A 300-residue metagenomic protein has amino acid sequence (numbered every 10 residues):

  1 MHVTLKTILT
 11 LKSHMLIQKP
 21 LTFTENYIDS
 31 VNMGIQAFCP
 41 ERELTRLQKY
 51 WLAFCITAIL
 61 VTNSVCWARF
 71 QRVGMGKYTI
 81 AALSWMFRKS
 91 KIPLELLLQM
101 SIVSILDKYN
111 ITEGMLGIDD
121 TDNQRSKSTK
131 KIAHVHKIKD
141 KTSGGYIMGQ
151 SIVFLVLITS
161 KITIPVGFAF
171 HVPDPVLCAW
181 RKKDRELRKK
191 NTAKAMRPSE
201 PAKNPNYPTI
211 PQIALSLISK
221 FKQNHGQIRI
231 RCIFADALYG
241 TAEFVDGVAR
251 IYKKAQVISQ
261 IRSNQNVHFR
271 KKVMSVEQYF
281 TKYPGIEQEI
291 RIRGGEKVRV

Functional and structural regions predicted by a protein language model:
M1-L98: Gly/serine-rich nucleotide phosphate-binding loop at the start of the catalytic core of nucleotide/ADP-ribose-handling
H2-L5, T10-N26, R46, T57 (+10 more regions): Long, hydrophilic "mature protein body" segments
T57, M86-L187, Q288, G294-V300: Active-site-proximal, Lys/Arg-enriched surface segment that forms a nucleic-acid-binding/basic interface patch
L60, V73, I111, T142-G145 (+2 more regions): Short gly/ser-rich anion-binding loops that grip negatively charged ligand groups
T62, L97-L98, I147, A237-E243: Short, glycine/acidic-rich beta->alpha junctions
V73, K108-Y109, N224, I251: Alpha-helix C-cap/termination motif
K189-V300: An internal, acidic/charged active-site-proximal segment that coordinates divalent cations and/or engages
